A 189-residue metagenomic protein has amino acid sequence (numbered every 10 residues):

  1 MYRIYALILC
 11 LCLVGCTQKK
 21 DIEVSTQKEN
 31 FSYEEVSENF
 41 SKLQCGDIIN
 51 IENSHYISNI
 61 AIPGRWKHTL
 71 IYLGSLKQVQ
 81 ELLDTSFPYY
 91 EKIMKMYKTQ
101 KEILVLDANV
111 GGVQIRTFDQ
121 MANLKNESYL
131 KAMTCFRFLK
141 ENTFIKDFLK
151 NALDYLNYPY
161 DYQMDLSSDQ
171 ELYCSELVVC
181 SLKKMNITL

Functional and structural regions predicted by a protein language model:
Y2-I8: Sec-dependent signal peptide recognition, specifically the positively charged N-region followed immediately by
C12-G15: C-terminal motif of bacterial Sec signal peptides marking the signal peptidase cleavage site
T17-K19: Bacterial signal peptide processing site
E23-E34: Short, structured beta-strand/loop micro-motifs enriched in basic residues and often containing a Trp
K42-L43: Short, well-ordered loop/turn sites that connect or cap secondary structure elements
I48-R137, Y160-D169: Glycine-rich catalytic cores of cysteine/serine-nucleophile enzymes that process amide/ester linkages in cell-envelope
Y129-L189: Active-site nucleophile-His-acid catalytic modules used for acyl/amide transfer and hydrolysis across diverse enzymes
